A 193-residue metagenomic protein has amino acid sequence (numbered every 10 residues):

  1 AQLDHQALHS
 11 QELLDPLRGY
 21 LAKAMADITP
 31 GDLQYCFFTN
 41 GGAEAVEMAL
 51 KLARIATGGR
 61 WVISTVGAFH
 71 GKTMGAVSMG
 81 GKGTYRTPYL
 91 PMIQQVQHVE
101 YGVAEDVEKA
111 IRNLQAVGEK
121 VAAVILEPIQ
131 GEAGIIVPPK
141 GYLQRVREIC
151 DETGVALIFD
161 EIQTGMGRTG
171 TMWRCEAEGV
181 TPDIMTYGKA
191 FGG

Functional and structural regions predicted by a protein language model:
A1-G193: Conserved N-terminal phosphate-binding loop of PLP-dependent enzymes in the Aspartate aminotransferase
